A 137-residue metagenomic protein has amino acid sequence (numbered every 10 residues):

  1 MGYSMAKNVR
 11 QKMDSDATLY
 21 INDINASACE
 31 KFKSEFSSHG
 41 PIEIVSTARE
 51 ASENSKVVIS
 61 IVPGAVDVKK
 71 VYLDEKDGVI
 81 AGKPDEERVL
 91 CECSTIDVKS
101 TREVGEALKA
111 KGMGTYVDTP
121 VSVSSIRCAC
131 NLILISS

Functional and structural regions predicted by a protein language model:
M1-S60, V89, S125-C128: NAD(P)+-binding Rossmann beta1-loop-alpha1 motif at the extreme N-terminus of oxidoreductases
N8, F32-E35, G78, S100-E103 (+1 more regions): Alpha-helical structural signal in soluble globular domains
D16, P84-R88, K111-G114: A short helix->loop->beta-strand "cap" motif at the edges of active sites that frequently abuts
F36-S37, K76, L132-L134: Short low-complexity, flexible loop/linker segments enriched in glycine and/or proline with clustered acidic
H39-V45, K69-K70, T115-T119: Short gly/ser/thr-rich secondary-structure transition/capping motifs
S60-E75, S94-R102: Beta-loop-alpha module in the N-terminal Rossmann-like domain of NAD(P)-dependent dehydrogenases, especially those
E75-E86: Short, conserved loop/helix-junction motifs that constitute active-site signature segments in enzyme catalytic cores
T95-S137: Rossmann-fold dinucleotide-binding core
